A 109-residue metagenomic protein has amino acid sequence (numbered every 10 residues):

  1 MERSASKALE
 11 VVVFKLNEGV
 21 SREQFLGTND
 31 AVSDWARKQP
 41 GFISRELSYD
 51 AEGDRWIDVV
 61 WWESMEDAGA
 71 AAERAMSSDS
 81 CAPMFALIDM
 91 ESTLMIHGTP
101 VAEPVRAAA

Functional and structural regions predicted by a protein language model:
M1-A8, F14-N17, S44-D54, S80-A109: Glycine-rich beta-strand-turn "strand-cap" elements at beta-sheet edges
K7-A8, Q24, Q39-P40: Short, flexible segments with low predicted structural confidence
V13-K15, V59-W61: Short hydrophobic/aromatic beta-strand micro-patches that form the beta-sheet surface supporting nucleotide- or nucleic
K15-G27: Short, surface-exposed ligand-recognition loops at beta-strand->loop->(often short) alpha-helix junctions that present
R22-Q24, I57, A68-A70, V105: Short acidic, gly/pro-rich beta-turn/loop elements at beta-sheet edges and active-site/ligand-binding grooves
A31, R37-I43, W61-I96: An amphipathic, aromatic/His-enriched active-site/gating alpha helix that lines ligand/cofactor pockets
